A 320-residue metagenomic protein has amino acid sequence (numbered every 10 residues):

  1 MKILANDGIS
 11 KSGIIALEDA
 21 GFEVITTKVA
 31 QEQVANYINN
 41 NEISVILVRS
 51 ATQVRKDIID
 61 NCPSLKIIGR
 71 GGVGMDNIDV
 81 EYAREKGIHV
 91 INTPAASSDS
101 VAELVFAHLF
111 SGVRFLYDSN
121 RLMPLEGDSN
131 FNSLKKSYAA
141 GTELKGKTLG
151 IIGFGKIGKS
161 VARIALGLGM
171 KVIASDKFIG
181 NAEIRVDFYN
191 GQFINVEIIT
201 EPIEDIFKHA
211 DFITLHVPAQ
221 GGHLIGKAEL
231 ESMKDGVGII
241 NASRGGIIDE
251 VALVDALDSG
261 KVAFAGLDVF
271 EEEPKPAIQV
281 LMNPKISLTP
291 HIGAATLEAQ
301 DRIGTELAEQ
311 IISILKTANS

Functional and structural regions predicted by a protein language model:
M1-I91, D205-K208, G226-S232: An N-terminal-biased, well-structured beta-alpha scaffold segment characteristic of Rossmann-like dinucleotide-binding
N39, V54-D57, K177-Q279: Rossmann-like adenosine-cofactor binding region
S44-V45, I67, F212, G238 (+2 more regions): Short, Asp-centered acidic motifs that coordinate Mg2+ and/or phosphate in catalytic or ligand-binding sites
L65, K145-T148, K227, G236: Phosphate-coordination loops involved in phosphoryl transfer and adenosine-cofactor binding
K86, P94-T148: Phosphate-binding beta-alpha-beta segment of Rossmann-like dinucleotide-binding domains, i.e., the NAD(P)
G150-G153: Conserved N-terminal Rossmann-fold NAD(P)-binding element of oxidoreductases
I157: Hydrophobic/small residue at the entry helix of a nucleotide-binding pocket
G293-A295, A299-S320: NAD(P)-dependent dehydrogenase/reductase Rossmann-like domain
